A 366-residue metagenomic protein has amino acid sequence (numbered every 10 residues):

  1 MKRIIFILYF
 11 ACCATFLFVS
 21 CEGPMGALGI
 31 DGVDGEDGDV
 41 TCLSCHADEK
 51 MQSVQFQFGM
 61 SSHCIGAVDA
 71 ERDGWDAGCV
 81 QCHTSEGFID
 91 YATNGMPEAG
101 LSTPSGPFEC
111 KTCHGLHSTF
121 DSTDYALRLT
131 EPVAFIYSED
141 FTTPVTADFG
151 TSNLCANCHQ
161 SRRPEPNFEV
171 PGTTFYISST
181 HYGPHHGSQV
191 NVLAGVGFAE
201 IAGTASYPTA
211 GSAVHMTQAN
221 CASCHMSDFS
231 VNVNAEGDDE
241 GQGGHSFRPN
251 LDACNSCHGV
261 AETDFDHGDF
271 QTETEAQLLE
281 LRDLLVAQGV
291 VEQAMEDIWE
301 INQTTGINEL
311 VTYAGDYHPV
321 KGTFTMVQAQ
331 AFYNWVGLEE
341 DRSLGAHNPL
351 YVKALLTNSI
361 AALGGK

Functional and structural regions predicted by a protein language model:
M1-C21: Sec-dependent bacterial lipoprotein signal peptides
C21, L28-K366: C-type cytochrome heme-c attachment and multiheme electron-transfer modules
